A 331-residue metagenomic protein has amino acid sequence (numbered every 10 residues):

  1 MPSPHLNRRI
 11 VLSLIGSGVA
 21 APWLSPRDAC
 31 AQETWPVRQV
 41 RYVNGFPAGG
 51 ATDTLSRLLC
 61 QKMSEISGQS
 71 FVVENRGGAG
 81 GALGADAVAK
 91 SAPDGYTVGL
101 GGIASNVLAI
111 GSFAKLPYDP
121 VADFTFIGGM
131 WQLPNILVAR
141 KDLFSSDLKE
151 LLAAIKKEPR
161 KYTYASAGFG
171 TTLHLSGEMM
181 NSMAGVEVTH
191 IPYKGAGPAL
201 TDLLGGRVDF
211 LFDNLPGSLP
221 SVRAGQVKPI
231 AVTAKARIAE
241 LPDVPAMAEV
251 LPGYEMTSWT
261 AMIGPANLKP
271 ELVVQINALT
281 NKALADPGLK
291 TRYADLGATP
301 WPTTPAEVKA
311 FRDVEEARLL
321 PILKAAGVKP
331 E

Functional and structural regions predicted by a protein language model:
M1-L6, I10-A20: N-terminal secretory signal peptides
N7, G80, D147, P192-G195 (+2 more regions): Short loop/turn segments at beta->alpha junctions
C30-V121, K161, V186-D209, S221 (+2 more regions): N-terminal (or domain-start) structured segment
W35, T125, L151, Q226-I238 (+1 more regions): Conserved helix-loop-beta element of the AMP-binding
V37-Q39, R223, P270-E331: An extracytoplasmic/periplasmic, membrane-proximal ligand-sensing/linker region
K90-Y96, G111-P198, M247, P252 (+1 more regions): Hinge/capping helix and adjacent helix->loop/strand transition within the periplasmic-binding protein
S105-K115, H174, N181-M183, D209-P242: A ligand-binding cleft/hinge motif common to bilobed small-molecule-binding domains
